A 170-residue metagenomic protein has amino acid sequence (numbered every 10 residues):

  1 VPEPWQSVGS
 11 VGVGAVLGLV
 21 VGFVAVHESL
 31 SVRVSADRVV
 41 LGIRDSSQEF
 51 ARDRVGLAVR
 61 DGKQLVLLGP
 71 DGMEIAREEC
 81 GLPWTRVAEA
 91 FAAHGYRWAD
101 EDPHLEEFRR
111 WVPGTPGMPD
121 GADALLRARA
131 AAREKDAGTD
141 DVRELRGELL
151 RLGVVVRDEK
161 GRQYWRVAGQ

Functional and structural regions predicted by a protein language model:
V1-S29: Alpha-helical transmembrane spans
L30-G42: A positional/architectural concept
V39-L41, S46-L65: Phosphoinositide-dependent membrane-docking surfaces
L67-A131: A membrane-cytosol interface segment of integral membrane proteins
H104, T115, K160-Q170: A cross-kingdom feature marking charged/low-complexity
R133-V142: Short helix-adjacent coil turns
E148-R166: Short, charge-rich amphipathic alpha-helical segments embedded in non-transmembrane helical bundles/solenoids
